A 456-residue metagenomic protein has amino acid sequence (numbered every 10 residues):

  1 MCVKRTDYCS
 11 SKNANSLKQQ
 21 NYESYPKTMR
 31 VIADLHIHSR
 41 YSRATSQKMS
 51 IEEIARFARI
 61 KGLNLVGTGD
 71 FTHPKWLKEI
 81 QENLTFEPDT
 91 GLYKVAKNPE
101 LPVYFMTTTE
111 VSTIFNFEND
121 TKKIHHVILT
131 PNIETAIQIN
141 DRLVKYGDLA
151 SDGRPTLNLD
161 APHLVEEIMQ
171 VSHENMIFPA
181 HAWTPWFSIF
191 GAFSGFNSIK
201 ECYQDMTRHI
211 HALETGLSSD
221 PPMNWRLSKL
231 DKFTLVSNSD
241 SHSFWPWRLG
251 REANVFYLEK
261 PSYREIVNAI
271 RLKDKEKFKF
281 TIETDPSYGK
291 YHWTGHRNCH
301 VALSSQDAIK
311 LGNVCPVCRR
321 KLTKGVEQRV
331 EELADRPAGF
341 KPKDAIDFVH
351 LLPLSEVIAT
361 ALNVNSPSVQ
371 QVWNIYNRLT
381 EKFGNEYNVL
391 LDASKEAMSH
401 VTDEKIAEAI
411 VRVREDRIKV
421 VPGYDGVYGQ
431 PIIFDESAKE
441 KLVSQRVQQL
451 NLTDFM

Functional and structural regions predicted by a protein language model:
Y8-K12, L17-T113, E118-T121, I418-K419 (+2 more regions): An N-terminally biased module of ancient metal coordination in phosphate/nucleic-acid-related enzymes
Y25-R30, L77-H211: Extended substrate/RNA-proximal surfaces in nucleic-acid metabolism proteins
A33-L35, V66-D70, M106-T109, F178-A180 (+2 more regions): Active-site neighborhood of phospho(di)ester-bond hydrolases with catalytic His/Asp-centered motifs
R40-S42, T68-L77, I114, T135 (+3 more regions): Active-site environment of divalent metal-dependent phosphoester hydrolases
R43-S46, L77-Q81, F187-S194, W225 (+2 more regions): Histidine/acidic-residue-rich catalytic or RNA/ligand-binding cores of hydrolases and nuclease-related proteins
N197-Q204, L213-W293, N298-V301: Functional cores that coordinate and move charged inorganic groups
F280-P342: Cys/His-rich short segments
I358, V364-M456: Low-complexity, acidic/Ser/Thr- and charged residue-rich accessory regions of DNA metabolism proteins
